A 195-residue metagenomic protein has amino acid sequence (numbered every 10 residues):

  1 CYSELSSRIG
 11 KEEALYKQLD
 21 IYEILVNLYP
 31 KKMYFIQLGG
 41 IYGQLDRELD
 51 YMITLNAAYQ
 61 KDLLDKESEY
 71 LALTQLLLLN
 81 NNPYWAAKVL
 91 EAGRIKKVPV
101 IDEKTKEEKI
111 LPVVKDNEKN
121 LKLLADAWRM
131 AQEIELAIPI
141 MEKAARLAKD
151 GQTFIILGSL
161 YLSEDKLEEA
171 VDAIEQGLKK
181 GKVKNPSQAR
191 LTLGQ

Functional and structural regions predicted by a protein language model:
C1-Q195: Alpha-solenoid helical repeat scaffolds
